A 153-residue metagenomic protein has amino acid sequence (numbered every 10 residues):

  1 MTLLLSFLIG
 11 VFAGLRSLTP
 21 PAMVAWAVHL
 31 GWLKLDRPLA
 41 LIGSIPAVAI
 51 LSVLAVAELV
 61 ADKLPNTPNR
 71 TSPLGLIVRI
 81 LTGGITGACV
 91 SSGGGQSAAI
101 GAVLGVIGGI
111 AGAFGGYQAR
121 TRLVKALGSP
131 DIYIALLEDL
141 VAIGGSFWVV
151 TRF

Functional and structural regions predicted by a protein language model:
M1-L5, A27-I45, G87-A102, W148-F153: Helix-coil boundary and interhelical linker segments in multi-pass alpha-helical membrane proteins
L4-L8, T19, V48-S52, I77 (+2 more regions): Hydrophobic alpha-helical transmembrane segments
S44, R70-L81, V103, D131-L136: Cytoplasmic-side transmembrane-helix entry/capping segments in multi-pass membrane proteins
V56-R70, F114-A126: C-terminal ends of transmembrane helices
V78-G87, E138-I143: Core segments of transmembrane alpha-helices that mediate helix-helix packing or line hydrophobic substrate/ligand
L81-C89, G93, A102-Q118: Mid-bilayer segments of alpha-helical transmembrane spans in multi-pass integral membrane proteins that mediate
T121-E138: Interfacial loop-to-transmembrane junctions
A135-R152: Final/C-terminal transmembrane alpha-helix of multipass membrane proteins
